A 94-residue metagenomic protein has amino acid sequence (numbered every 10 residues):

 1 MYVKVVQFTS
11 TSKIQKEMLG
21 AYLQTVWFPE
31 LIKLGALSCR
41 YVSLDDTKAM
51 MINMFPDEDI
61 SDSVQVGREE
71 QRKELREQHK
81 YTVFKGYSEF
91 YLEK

Functional and structural regions predicted by a protein language model:
M1-M50, M54-E69, E77-K94: Short S/T/G/P-rich N-terminal loop/turn motif that feeds into the first structured element of a domain
